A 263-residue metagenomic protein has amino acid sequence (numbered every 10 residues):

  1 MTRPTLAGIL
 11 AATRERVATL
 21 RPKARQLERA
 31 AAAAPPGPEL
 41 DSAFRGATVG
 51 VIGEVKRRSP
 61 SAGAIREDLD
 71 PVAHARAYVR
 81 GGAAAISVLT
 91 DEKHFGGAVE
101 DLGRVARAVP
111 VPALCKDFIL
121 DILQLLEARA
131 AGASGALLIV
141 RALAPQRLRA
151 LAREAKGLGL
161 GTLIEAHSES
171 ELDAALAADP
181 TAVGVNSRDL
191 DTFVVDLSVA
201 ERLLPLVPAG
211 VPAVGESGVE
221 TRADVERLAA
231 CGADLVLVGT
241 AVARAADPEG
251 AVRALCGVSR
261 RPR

Functional and structural regions predicted by a protein language model:
M1-D68: An N-cap/entry alpha-helix motif that binds or orients negatively charged groups
I9, G53, Y78, I86 (+7 more regions): Conserved, mostly hydrophobic/aromatic
V55, S61-L163, E169-A174, A200-L203: N-terminal active-site wall of soluble small-molecule enzyme domains
V55, T90-D91, V140, S187 (+2 more regions): Short secondary-structure boundary segments
L120-G132, H167-D179, G215, V219-V238 (+2 more regions): Catalytic cores of alpha/beta
E127-R147, V185-F193, C231-V252: Glycine-rich phosphate-binding active-site loops on the catalytic face of alpha/beta enzymes
A182-V238: Catalytic-face loop-and-helix region of soluble metabolic enzyme cores
R202-L206, A229, V242-R263: C-terminal helical cap(s) of enzyme catalytic domains, especially alpha/beta-barrels
